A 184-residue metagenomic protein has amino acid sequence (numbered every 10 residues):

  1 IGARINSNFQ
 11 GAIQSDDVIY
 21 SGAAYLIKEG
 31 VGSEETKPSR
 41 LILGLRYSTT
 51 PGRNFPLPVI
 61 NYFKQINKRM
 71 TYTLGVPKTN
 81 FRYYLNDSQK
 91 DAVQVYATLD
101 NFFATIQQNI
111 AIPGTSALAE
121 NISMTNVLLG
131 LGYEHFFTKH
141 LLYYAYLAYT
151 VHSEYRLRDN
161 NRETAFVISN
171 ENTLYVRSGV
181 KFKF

Functional and structural regions predicted by a protein language model:
I1, V31-L41, R69-Y72, Q89-V93 (+2 more regions): Repeated loop/turn-to-beta-strand initiation elements of outer-membrane beta-barrel proteins
I1-I5, L43-Y47, I60, L74-V76 (+2 more regions): Transmembrane beta-barrel strands of outer-membrane/channel proteins
G2-I13, E29-V31, G44-G52, F63-R69 (+3 more regions): Sequence/structural signature of outer-membrane beta-barrel proteins
Q14-V18, E35, G52-N54, T71-T73 (+2 more regions): Short sequence motifs at beta-strands and strand-loop junctions characteristic of Gram-negative outer-membrane
A23-I27, N61, N80-R82, G130-G132 (+1 more regions): Outer-membrane beta-barrel architecture
G30-E35, T49, I66-K68, L85-Q89 (+3 more regions): Outer-membrane beta-barrel strand-turn architecture
N61-F63, N170-F184: Outer-membrane beta-barrel "beta-signal"
P77-E163, S169, T173-V176: Outer-membrane beta-barrel translocator/channel fold
